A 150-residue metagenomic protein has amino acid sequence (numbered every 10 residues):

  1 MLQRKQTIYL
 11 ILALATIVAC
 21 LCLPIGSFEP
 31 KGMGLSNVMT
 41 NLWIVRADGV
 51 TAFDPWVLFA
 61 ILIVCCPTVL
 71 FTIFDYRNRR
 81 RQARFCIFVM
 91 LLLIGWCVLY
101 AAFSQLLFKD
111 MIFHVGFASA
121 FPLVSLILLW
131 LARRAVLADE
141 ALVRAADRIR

Functional and structural regions predicted by a protein language model:
R4-S27: N-terminal signal-anchor transmembrane alpha helix
M33-V50: Perimembrane loop-to-helix junctions flanking transmembrane segments
W56-F71: Hydrophobic alpha-helical transmembrane segments
V69-A83: Juxtamembrane helix-break-helix junctions at the cytosolic face of small multi-pass alpha-helical membrane proteins
F85-G116: Hydrophobic alpha-helical transmembrane segments of integral membrane proteins
M111-A135: Alpha-helical membrane-associated segments of multi-pass integral membrane proteins
A132-R150: Cytosolic juxtamembrane helix at the C-terminal end of the final transmembrane segment
